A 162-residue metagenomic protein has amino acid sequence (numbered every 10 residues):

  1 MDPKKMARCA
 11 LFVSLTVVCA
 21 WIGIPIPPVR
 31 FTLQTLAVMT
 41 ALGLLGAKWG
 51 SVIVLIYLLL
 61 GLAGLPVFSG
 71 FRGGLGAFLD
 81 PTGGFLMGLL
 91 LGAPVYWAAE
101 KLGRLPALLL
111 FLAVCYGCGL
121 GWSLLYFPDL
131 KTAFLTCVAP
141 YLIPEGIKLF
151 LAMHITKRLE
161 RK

Functional and structural regions predicted by a protein language model:
M1-S51: Hydrophobic transmembrane alpha-helices
M6-L11, L36-T40, G50-I56, T82-M87 (+4 more regions): Hydrophobic alpha-helical transmembrane segments
A7-V13, V18, L75-G117: Short helix-perturbing small/polar motifs within transmembrane alpha-helices
T16, A20, L42, G61 (+5 more regions): Structural signal for membrane-spanning alpha-helices in multi-pass inner-membrane proteins, emphasizing helix cores
A20-R30, L58-G92: Interfacial aromatic-anchored transmembrane helix boundaries in multi-pass membrane proteins
L44-K48, P94-K101, R158-E160: Structural signal for the C-terminal ends of transmembrane alpha-helices and the immediately following loop
L45-A47, G64-F71, I147-L149: Juxtamembrane membrane-interface segments at transmembrane alpha-helix termini
F71, K101-K162: Membrane-embedded alpha-helical hairpins and interfacial helices in multi-pass inner-membrane proteins
